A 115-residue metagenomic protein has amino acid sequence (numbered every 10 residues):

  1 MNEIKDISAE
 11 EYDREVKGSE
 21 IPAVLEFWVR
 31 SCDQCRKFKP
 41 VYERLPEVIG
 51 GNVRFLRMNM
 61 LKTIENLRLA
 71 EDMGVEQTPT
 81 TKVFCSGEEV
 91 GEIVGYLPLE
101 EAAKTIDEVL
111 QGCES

Functional and structural regions predicted by a protein language model:
M1-A23, E101-S115: N-terminal leader/targeting and pre-domain segments
I4-I7, F27, Y42, P46 (+1 more regions): Thiol-based oxidoreductase modules, predominantly thioredoxin-like and allied folds used for disulfide exchange
E11-Y12, E65-L69: Short acidic active-site motifs
E20, W28-S31, Q77: Short pre-active-site segment immediately N-terminal to redox-active cysteine/selenocysteine motifs in thiol-based
F27-V41: Conserved redox-active cysteine motifs that mediate thiol-disulfide chemistry, especially di-cysteine Cys-X(1-2)-Cys
E71-E76: A short glycine-leucine-enriched loop at secondary-structure breakpoints that most characteristically corresponds
Q77, V83-S115: Non-catalytic, surface beta->alpha helical segment in thiol-disulfide oxidoreductase systems
